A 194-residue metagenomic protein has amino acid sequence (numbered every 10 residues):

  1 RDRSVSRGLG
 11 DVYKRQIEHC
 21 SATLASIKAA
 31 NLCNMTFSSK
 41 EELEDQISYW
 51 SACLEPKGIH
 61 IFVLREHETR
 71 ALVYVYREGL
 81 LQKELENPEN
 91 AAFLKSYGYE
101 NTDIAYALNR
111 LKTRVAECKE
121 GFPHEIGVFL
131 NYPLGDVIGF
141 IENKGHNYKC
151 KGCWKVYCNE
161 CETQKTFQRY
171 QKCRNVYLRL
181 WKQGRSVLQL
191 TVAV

Functional and structural regions predicted by a protein language model:
R1-Y13: Single conserved hydrophobic/aromatic residue that forms the stacking wall/gate of nucleotide- or nucleobase-binding
Q16-H67: A positional/architectural concept
K28-A30, T69-A71, P123-E125: Short, surface-exposed beta-edge/turn micro-motifs
D45-A105: A glycine-rich, hydrophobic loop/mini-helix early in the fold
E68-T69, A107-L111, I141-K144, K151-C158: Short linear loop/turn motifs
S96-H124: Internal catalytic-core helix/loop-beta-alpha segment that presents or stabilizes conserved functional determinants
P123-K149: Hydrophobic/aromatic-rich, well-ordered segments within soluble, folded domains that form packed cores
C153-V194: Long, compositionally biased
